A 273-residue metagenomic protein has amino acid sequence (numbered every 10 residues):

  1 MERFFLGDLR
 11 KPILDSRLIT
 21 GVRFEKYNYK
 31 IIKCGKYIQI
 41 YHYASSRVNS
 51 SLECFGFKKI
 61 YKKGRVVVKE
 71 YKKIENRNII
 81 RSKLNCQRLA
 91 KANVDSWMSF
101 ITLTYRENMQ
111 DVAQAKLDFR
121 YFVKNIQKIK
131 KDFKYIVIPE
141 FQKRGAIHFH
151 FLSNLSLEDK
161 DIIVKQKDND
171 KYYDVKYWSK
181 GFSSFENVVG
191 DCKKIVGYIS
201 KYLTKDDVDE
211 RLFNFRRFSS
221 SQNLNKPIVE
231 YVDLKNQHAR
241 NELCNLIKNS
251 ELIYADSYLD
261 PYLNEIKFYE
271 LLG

Functional and structural regions predicted by a protein language model:
M1-G145, L155-G273: Right-hand nucleic-acid polymerase module
F149-S153: Cys/His-coordinated zinc-finger cores
